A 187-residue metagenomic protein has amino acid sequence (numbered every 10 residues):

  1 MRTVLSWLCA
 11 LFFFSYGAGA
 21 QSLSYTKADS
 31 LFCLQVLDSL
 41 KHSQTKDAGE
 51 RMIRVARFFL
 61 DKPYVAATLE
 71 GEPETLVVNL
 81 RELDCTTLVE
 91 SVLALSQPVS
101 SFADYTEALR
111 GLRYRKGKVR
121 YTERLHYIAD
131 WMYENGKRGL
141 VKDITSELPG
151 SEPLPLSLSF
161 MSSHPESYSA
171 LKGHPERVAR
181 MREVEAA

Functional and structural regions predicted by a protein language model:
M1, S22-D29, S101, S157: Serine/threonine-rich low-complexity intrinsically disordered regions
M1-S24: Bacterial Sec-dependent N-terminal signal peptides
W7-A10, D47, S96: Functionally constrained cores in energy, signaling, and assembly domains
F13-S15, C33, M161: Compositionally biased, low-structure terminal segments
S22-T87: Cationic-aromatic interfacial patches
K62-A187: Acidic/His-rich structured neighborhood in mature extracellular/periplasmic domains
